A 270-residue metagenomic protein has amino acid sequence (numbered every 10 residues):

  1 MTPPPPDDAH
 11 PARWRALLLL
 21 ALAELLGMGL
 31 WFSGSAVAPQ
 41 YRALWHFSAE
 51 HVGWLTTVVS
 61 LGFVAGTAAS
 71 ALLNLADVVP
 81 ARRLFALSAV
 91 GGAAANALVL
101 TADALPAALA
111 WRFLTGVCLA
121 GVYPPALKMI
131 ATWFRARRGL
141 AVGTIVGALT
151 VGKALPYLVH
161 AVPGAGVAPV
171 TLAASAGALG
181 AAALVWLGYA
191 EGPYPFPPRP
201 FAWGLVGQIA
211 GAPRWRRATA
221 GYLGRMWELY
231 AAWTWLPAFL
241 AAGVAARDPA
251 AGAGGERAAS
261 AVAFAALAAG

Functional and structural regions predicted by a protein language model:
P3-H10, A190-G221: Juxtamembrane intracellular "pre-TM" segments in multi-pass secondary transporters
R15-A49, G66-S70, A232-L240: Extracytoplasmic
G34-A38, W215-L267: Extracytoplasmic gate region of multi-pass secondary transporters
T57-L73, F264-G270: Central cavity-lining transmembrane alpha-helices of secondary-active solute carriers, predominantly the Major
T67-P106: Conserved MFS/SLC helix-loop-helix module at the cytosolic interface between two early adjacent transmembrane helices
A104-R112, R217-A218: Short hydrophobic/alpha-helical segments at membrane-entry points of transmembrane helices in Major Facilitator
W111-A148: Cytoplasmic helix-loop-helix junction between adjacent transmembrane helices in 12-TM secondary transporters
A136, T144-Y189: Helix-loop-helix hairpin linking two adjacent transmembrane segments in secondary transporters
